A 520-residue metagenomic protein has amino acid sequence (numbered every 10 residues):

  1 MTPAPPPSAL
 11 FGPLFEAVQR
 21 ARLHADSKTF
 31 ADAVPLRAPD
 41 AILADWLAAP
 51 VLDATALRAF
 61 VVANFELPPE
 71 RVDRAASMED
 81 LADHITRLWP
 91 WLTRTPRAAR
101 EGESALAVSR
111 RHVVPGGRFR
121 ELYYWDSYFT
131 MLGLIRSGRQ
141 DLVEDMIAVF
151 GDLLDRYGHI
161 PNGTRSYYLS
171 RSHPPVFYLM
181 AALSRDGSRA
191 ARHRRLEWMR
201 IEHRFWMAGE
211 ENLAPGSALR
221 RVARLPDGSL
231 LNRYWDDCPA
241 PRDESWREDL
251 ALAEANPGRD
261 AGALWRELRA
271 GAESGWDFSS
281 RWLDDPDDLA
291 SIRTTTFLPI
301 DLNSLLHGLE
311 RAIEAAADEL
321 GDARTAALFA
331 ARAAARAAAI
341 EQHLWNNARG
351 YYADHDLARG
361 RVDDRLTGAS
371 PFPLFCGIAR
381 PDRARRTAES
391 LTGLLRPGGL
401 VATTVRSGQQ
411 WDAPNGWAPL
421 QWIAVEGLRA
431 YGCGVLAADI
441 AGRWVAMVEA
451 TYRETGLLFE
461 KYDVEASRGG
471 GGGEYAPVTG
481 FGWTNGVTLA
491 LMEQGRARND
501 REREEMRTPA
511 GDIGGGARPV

Functional and structural regions predicted by a protein language model:
A9-L10, L14-E121, D145-I160, T164 (+3 more regions): Extended glycan-interaction surfaces of carbohydrate-active proteins
E121-F129, G138, Y168-V176, R194-I201 (+4 more regions): Aromatic- and histidine-enriched alpha-helix N-cap/loop-to-helix transition segments that scaffold the rims
Y123-L153, A369-P381, Q421-G434: Alpha-helical support elements that line or immediately flank enzyme active sites and cofactor-binding pockets
L132-R136, L179-D186, G308-D318, F375 (+2 more regions): Short glycine/serine- and small hydrophobic-enriched flexible loop segments
R139-F150, A190-M207, L309, L320-I340 (+2 more regions): Extended, well-ordered alpha-helical scaffold segments
L154-R195, V478: Aromatic/His-enriched, Gly/Pro-containing loop or helix-boundary segments that lie immediately adjacent to catalytic
L179-R233: Acidic/aromatic-lined carbohydrate-recognition and catalytic surfaces of CAZymes acting on diverse glycans
I292-D322, F329, Q410-V435: Long, repeat-rich segments with strong aromatic
